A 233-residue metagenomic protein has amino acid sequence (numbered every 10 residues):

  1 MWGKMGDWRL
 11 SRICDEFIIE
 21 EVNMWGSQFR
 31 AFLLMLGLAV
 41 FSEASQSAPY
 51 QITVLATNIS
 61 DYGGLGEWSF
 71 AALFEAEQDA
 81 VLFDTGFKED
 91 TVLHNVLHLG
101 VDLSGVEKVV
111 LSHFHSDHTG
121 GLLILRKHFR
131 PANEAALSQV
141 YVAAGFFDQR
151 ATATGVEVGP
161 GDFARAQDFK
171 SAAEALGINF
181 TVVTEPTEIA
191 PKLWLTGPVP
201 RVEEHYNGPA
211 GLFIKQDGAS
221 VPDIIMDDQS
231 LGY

Functional and structural regions predicted by a protein language model:
A31-V40: Bacterial N-terminal signal peptides
S42-S47: Boundary at the C-terminal end of the N-terminal hydrophobic targeting segment
Q51-L99, P222-Y233: Conserved beta-strand hairpin/beta-sheet module of binuclear metal-dependent hydrolase folds, prominently
D90-V142: Active-site metal-binding motif and surrounding structural segment of the metallo-beta-lactamase
A136-S138, V142-G177, R201-L212: Acidic/polar short surface loop at catalytic or gating sites that assists cofactor/ion binding and chemistry
V156-V158, D162-A164, E185-Y233: Active-site-proximal loop/helix segment associated with metal-binding centers of metalloenzymes
